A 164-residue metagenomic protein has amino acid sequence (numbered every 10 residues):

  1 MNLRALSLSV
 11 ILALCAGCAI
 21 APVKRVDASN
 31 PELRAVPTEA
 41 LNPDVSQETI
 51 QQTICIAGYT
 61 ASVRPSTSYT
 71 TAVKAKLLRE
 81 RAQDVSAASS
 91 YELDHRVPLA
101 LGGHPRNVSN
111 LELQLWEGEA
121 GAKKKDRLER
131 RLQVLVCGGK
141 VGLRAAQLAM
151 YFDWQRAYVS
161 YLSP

Functional and structural regions predicted by a protein language model:
N2-L6, V10-Y91, A100-P164: Nuclease and nuclease-like effector domains acting on nucleic acids or nucleotide cofactors
